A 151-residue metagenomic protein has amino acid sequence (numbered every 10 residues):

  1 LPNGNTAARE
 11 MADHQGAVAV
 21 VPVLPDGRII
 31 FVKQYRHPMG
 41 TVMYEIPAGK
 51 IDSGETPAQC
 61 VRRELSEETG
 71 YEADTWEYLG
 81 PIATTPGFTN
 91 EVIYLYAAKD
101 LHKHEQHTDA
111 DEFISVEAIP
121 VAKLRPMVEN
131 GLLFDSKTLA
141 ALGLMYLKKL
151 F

Functional and structural regions predicted by a protein language model:
L1-A19, P25: Acidic, metal-coordinating catalytic segment for phosphate/diphosphate chemistry, firing primarily on the Nudix
P2-N3, L24-D26, Y35, A98-K103 (+2 more regions): Short loop segments at secondary-structure junctions
N5-A7, T41-M43, H104-H107: Short small-residue beta-strand/loop micro-motif enriched in glycine and branched aliphatics
G16-A19, K50-S136, A140: Unchanged
A17-T41, E45: A glycine-rich, hydrophobic loop/mini-helix early in the fold
A141-F151: Charged phosphate-binding loop/patch that engages nucleotide di/tri-phosphates or the phosphate backbone of nucleic
